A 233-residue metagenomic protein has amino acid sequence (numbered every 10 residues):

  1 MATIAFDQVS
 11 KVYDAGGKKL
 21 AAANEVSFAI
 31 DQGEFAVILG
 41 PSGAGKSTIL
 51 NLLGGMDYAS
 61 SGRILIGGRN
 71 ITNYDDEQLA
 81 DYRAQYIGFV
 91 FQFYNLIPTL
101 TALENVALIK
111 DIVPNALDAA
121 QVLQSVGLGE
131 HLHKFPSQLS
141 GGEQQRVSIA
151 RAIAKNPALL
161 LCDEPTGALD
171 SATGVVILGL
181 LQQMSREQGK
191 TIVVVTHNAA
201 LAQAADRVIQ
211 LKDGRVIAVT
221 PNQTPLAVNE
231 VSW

Functional and structural regions predicted by a protein language model:
A2-L211: ABC family nucleotide-binding domain
R215-W233: Conserved beta-strand-loop-alpha-helix hinge in the C-terminal portion of ABC ATPase nucleotide-binding domains
